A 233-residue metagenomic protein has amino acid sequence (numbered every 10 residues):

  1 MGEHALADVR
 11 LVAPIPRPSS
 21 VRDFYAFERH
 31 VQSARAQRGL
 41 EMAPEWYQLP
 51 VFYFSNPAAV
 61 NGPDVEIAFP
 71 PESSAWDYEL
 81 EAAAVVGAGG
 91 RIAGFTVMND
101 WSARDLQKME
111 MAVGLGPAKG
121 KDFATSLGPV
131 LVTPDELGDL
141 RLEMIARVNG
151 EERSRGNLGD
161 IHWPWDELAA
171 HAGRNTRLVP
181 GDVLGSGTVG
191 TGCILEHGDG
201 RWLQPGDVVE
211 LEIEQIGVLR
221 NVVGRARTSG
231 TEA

Functional and structural regions predicted by a protein language model:
M1-R10, Q107-M111, D122-D135, P180-G190: A short, charged
M1-R22, E28-Q32, A36, E212 (+1 more regions): Generic N-terminal segment detector
I15-A169, N175, S229: Glycine-enriched loop-and-adjacent helix/strand subsegments that border the catalytic/binding cleft of enzyme cores
E110, K119-V132, G190-A233: Charged, cofactor-coupling segments
A146-V148, L184-S186, V209-L211: Carbohydrate-binding surfaces in secreted/extracellular proteins
S154-N157, D182, R220-V222: Extended hydrophobic-aromatic, low-complexity segments
P164-Q204: A conserved acidic, glycine/proline-rich C-terminal tail/linker
